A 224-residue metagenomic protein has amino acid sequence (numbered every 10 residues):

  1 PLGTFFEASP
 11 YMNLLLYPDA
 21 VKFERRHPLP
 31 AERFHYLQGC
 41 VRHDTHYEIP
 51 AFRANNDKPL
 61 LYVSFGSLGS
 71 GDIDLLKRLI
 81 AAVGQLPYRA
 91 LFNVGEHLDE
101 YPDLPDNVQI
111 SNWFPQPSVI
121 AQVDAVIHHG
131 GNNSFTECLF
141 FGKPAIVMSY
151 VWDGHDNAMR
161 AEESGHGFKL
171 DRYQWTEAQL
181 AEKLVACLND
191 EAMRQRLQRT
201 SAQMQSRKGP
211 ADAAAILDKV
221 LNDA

Functional and structural regions predicted by a protein language model:
P1-L60, F65-R89: Nucleotide-sugar-dependent glycosyltransferase catalytic domains
E7, E177-A224: C-terminal amphipathic helix plus adjacent low-complexity, charged tail appended to glycosyltransferase catalytic
M12-L15, H35-L37, L91, Q109-S111 (+3 more regions): Hydrophobic/aromatic beta-strand patches that form the interior of the parallel beta-sheet core in alpha/beta enzyme
C40-R42, P115, Y150-D153, Y173-W175: Short, acidic/turn-prone active-site loops that include or flank metal/cofactor- and phosphate-binding residues
P87, V94-W113: Nucleotide-activated donor-binding/catalytic signature segment of Leloir-type glycosyltransferases, i.e., the conserved
S111-R160: A donor-sugar binding/catalytic signature common to diverse glycosyltransferases and related nucleotide-sugar
W152-K183: Change "using UDP/GDP/dTDP sugars" to "using nucleotide sugars
